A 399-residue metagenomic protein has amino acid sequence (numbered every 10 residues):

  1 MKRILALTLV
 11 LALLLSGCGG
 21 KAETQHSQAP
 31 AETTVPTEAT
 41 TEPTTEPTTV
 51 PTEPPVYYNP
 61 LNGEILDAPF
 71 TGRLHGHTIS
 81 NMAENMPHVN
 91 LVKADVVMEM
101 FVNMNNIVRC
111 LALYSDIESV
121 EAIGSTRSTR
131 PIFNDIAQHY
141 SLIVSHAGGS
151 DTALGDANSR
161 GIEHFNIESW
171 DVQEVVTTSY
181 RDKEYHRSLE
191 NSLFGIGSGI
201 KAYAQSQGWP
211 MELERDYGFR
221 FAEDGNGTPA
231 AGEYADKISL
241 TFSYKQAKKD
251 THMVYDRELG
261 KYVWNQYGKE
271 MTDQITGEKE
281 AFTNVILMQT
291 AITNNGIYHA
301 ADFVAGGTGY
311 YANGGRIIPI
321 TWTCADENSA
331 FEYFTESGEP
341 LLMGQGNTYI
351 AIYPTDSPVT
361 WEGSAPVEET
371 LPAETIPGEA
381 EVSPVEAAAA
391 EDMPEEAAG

Functional and structural regions predicted by a protein language model:
M1-L9: Positively charged n-region of N-terminal signal peptides that target proteins for export
V10-L11, A387: Short, linear, compositionally biased motifs with a strong N-terminal bias
L14-G17: C-terminal motif of bacterial Sec signal peptides marking the signal peptidase cleavage site
G19-A22: Bacterial signal peptide processing site
S27, E32-T52, T375: Extracellular mucin-like PTS domains
V50-M98, M104-A380, A398: A surface/extracellular/periplasmic glyco- and lipid-processing/surface-interacting theme
A380-G399: Long, low-complexity, intrinsically disordered segments
